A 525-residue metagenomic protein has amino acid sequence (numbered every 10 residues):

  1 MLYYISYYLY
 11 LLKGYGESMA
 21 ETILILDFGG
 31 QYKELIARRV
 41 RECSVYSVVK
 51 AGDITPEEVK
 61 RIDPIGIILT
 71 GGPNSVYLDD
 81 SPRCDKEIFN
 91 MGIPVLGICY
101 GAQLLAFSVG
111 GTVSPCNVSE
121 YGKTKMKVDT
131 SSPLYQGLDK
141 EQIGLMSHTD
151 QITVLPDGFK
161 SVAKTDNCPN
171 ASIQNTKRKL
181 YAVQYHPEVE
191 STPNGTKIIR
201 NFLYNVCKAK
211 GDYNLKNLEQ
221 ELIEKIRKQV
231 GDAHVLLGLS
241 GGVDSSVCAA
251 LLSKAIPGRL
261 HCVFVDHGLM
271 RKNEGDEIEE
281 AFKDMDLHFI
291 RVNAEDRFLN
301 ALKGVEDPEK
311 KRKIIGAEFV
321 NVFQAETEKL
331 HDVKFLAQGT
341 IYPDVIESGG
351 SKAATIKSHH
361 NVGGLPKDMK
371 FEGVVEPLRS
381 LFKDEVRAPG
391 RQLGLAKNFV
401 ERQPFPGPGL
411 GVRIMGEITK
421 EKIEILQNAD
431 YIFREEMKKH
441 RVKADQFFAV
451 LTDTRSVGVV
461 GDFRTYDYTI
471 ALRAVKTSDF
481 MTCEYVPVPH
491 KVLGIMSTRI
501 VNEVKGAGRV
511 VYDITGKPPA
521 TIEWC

Functional and structural regions predicted by a protein language model:
L2, I68: Active-site phosphate-binding strand-loop segment of PLP-dependent enzymes
Y3-S18: Short, Lys/Arg-enriched N-terminal segments with co-localized hydrophobic residues within the first ~10-30 amino acids
S18-G66, P73-D79, R83, F89-M91 (+2 more regions): RNA-binding accessory domains that recognize and position tRNA/RNA substrates
T70-P73, I341: Short glycine-/small-residue-rich Rossmann-like dinucleotide-binding loops
G97, G101, A106: Gly/Ala-rich beta-loop-alpha elbow adjacent to hydrolase catalytic centers
G101, E188, I341-Y342: Catalytic metal-binding/acid-base residues of hydrolase active sites
